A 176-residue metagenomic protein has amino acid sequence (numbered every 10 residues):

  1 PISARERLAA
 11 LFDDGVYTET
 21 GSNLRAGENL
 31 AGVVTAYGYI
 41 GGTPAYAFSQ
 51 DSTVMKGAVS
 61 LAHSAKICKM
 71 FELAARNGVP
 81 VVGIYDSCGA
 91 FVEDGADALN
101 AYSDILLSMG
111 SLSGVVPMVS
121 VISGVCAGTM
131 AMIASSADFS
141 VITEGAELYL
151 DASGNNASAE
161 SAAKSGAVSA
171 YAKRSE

Functional and structural regions predicted by a protein language model:
P1-A45, S49-K56, S161-E176: Intrinsically disordered, low-complexity segments enriched in small/flexible residues
E6-A9, A65, K69-E72, R76 (+3 more regions): A broad, structural surface signal
A31-T35, P44, V79-P80, L106 (+1 more regions): Short glycine-rich loop/turn motifs
Y37-D51, K66-E93: A structural preference for short, pocket-lining loop segments at secondary-structure junctions
S52-A74, D138-S140, E147-L148, G154-A159: Extended active-site and interfacial segments that coordinate phosphate-rich ligands in large catalytic machineries
V59-K66, I84, A101-D104: Glycine-rich phosphate- or other oxyanion-binding loops that anchor nucleotides, phosphorylated ligands
Y85-E176: Conserved catalytic cores of soluble enzyme domains, especially glycine-rich substrate-binding beta-alpha loops
